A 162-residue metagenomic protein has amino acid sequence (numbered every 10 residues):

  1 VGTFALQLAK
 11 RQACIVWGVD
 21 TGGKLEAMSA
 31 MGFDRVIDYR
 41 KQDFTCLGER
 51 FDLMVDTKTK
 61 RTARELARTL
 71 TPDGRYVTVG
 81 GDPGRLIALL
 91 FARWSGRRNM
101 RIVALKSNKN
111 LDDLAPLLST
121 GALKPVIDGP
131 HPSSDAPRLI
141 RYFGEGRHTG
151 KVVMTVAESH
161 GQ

Functional and structural regions predicted by a protein language model:
V1-Q162: Terminal helix/beta-alpha structural elements that buttress the NAD(P)+-binding lobe
